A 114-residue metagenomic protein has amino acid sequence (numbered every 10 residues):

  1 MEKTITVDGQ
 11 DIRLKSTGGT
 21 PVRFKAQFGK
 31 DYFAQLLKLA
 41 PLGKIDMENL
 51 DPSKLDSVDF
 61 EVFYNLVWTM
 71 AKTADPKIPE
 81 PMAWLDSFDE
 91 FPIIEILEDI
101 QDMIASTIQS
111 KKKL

Functional and structural regions predicted by a protein language model:
M1-D11, D31-L55, E61, T73-L114: Charged interaction scaffolds used for protein-protein
L14-S16: Short capping micro-motif at the N-terminus of alpha-helices
G18-L37: Short, surface-exposed, low-complexity cationic segments
